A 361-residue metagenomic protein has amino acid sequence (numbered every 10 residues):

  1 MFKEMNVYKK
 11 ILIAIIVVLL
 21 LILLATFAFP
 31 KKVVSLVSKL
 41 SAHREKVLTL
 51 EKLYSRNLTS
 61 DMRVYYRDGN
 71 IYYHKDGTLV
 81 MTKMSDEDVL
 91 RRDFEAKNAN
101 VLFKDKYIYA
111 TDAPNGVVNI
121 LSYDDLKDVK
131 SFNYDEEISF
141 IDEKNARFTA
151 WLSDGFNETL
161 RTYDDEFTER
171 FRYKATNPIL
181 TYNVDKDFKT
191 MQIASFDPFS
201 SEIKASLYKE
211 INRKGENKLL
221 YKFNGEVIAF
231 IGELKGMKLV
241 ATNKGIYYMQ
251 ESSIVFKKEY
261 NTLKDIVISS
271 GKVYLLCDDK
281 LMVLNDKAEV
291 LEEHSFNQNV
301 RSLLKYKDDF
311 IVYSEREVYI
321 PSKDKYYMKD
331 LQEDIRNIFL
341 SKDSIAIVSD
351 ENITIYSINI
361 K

Functional and structural regions predicted by a protein language model:
F2-S122, K130: N-terminal "mature head" segments of proteins
P30-V34, T78-V80, G116-I120, F156-T162 (+5 more regions): Structural motif
R44-N57, D86-D93, L126-N133, F167-K174 (+4 more regions): A short beta-strand motif characteristic of beta-propeller blades
L58-Y65, A96-K106, D135-N145, A175-K186 (+4 more regions): Repeated scaffold domains used in trafficking and secretory/extracellular systems, primarily beta-propellers
Y73-D76, A110-P114, A150-F156, I193-F199 (+4 more regions): Conserved beta-strand positions in repeat-built beta-propeller and related beta-rich domains
R91-D197: Non-cytosolic head/periplasmic domains of membrane-anchored proteins
T168-D286: Acidic, serine/threonine- and glycine-rich low-complexity intrinsically disordered segments that serve as flexible
Y247-Q332: Intrinsically disordered, low-complexity segments enriched in Gly and acidic/Ser/Thr residues that form flexible
